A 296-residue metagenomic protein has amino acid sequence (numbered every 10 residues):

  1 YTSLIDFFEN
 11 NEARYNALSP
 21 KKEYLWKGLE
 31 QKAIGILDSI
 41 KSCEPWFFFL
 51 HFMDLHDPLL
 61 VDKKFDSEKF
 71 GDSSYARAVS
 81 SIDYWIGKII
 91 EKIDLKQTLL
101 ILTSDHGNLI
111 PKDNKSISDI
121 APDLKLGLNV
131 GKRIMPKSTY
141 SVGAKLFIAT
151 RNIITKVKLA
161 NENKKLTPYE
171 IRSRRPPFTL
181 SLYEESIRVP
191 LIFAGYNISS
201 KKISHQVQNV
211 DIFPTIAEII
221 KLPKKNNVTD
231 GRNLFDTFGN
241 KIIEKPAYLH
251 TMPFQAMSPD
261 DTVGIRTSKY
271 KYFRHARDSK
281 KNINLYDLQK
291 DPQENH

Functional and structural regions predicted by a protein language model:
Y1-H296: Catalytic domains that recognize anionic headgroups
